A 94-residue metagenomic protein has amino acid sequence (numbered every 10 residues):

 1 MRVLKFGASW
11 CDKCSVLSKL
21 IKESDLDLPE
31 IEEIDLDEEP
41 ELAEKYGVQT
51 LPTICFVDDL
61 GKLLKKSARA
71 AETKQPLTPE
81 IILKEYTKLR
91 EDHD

Functional and structural regions predicted by a protein language model:
M1-L26: Local sequence-structure signature of Cys/Sec-based thiol-disulfide redox active-site neighborhoods
K5-F6, L28-E41: Thiol-based oxidoreductase modules, predominantly thioredoxin-like and allied folds used for disulfide exchange
S9-D12, P40, P52: Glycine-centered loop/turn positions within well-structured domains that cap or flank conserved ligand/cofactor-binding
V16, K45-Y46, E72-T73: Chalcogenol-based redox active-site neighborhoods
L42-Y46, E85: CheY-like receiver
Y46-F56: Structural micro-motif
V57-D94: Non-catalytic, surface beta->alpha helical segment in thiol-disulfide oxidoreductase systems
